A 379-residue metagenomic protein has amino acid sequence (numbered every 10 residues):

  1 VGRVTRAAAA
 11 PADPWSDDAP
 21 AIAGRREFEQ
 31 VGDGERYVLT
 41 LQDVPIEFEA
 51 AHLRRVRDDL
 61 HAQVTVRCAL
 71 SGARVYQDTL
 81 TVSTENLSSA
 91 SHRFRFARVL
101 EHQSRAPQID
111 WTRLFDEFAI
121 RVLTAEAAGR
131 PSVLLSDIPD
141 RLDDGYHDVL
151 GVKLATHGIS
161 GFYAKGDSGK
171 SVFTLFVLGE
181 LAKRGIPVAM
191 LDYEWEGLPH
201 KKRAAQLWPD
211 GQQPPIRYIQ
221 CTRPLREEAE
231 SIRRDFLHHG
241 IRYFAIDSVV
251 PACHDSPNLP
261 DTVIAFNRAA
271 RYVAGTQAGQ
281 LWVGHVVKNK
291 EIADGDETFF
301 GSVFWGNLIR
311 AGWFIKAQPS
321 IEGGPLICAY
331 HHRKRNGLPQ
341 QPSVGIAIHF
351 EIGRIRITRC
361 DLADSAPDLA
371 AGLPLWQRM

Functional and structural regions predicted by a protein language model:
V1-H61, G72-A73, L237-H238, G275 (+1 more regions): C-terminal regions of RecA-like/P-loop NTPase motor modules
G2-E47, A51-T156, R223: Core recognition of P-loop NTPase motor domains used across DNA-transaction enzymes
V38, D116-G211: The Walker A/P-loop phosphate-binding site
H52-R57, H61, T65-V66, G185-I264 (+2 more regions): Conserved inter-motif catalytic segment of the P-loop NTP-binding fold
I138-D140, Q220-R223, P257-L259, N289-A293: Short, flexible loop segments at the rims of nucleotide/cofactor-binding pockets, characterized by
Y146-L150, L175-F176, A229-I232, F266-A269 (+1 more regions): A generic local structural motif
L154, L181-R184, W208-Q212, D235-H238 (+2 more regions): Conserved catalytic network of the ASCE P-loop NTPase/AAA+ motor domain
G161-Y163, D167, S171, I264-R356: Phosphate-binding/switch region of NTP-binding enzymes
